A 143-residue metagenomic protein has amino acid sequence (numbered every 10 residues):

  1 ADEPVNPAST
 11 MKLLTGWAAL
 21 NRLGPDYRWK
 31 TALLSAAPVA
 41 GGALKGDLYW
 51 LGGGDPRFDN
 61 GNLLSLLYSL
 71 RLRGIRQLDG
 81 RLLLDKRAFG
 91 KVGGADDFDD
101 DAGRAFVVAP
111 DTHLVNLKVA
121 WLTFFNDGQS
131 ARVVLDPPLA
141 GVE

Functional and structural regions predicted by a protein language model:
A1-A18, L23: Short active-site loop at a secondary-structure junction that contains or immediately precedes the catalytic residue(s)
N21-E143: Conserved serine DD-peptidase/penicillin-binding transpeptidase domain and beta-lactam-recognizing active-site
